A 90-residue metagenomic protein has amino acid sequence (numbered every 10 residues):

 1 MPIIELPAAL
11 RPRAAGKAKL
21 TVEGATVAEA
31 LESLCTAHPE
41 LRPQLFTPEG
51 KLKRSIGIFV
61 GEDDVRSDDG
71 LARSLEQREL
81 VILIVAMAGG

Functional and structural regions predicted by a protein language model:
M1-G89: Ubiquitin-like/PB1-type beta-grasp interaction modules and other compact soluble beta-rich domains
